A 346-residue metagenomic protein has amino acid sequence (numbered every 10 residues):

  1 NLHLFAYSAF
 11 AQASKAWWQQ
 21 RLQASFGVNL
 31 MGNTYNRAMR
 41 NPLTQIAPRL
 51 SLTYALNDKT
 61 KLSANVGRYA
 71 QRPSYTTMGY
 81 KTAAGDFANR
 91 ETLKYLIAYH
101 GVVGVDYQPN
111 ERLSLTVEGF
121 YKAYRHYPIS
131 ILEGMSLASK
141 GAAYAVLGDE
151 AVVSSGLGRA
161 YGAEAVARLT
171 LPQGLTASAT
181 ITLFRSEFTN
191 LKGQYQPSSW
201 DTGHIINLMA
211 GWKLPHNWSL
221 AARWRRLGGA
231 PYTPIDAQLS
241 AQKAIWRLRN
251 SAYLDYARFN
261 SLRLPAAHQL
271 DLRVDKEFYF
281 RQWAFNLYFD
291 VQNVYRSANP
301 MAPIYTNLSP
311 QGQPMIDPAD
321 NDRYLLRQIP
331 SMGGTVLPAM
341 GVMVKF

Functional and structural regions predicted by a protein language model:
N1-F10, R90, K94, S114-S178 (+3 more regions): Outer membrane beta-barrel strand-and-loop segments of large Gram-negative receptors, especially TonB-dependent
H3-R37, Q45-R49, V166-R185: Surface-exposed extracellular loop regions of Gram-negative outer-membrane beta-barrel proteins
A9-K15, L50-Y54, V103-Y107, A163-L169 (+6 more regions): Residues on the lipid-exposed face of transmembrane beta-strands in outer-membrane beta-barrel proteins
W17, R21-L22, Y121-A123, A142-P234: Gram-negative outer-membrane beta-barrel transporters
Q20-A24, K59-L62, E111-L115, Q173-A177 (+2 more regions): Repeated loop/turn-to-beta-strand initiation elements of outer-membrane beta-barrel proteins
F26-G32, A64-R68, V117-Y121, A179-L183 (+2 more regions): Transmembrane beta-barrel strands of outer-membrane/channel proteins
Y54, K59-G101, Y121-V146, E150 (+2 more regions): Surface-exposed extracellular loop regions of Gram-negative outer-membrane beta-barrel proteins, predominantly
R225-N250, P265-Q269, K276-F346: C-terminal beta-signal and adjacent terminal beta-strands/loops of Gram-negative outer-membrane beta-barrel proteins
